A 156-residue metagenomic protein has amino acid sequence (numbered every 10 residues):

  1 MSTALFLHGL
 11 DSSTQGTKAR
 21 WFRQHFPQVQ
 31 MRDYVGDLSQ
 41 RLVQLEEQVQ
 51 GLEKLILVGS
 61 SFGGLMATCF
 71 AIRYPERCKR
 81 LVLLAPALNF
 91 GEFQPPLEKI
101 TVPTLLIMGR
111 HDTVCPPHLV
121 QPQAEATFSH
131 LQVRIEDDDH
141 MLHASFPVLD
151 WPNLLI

Functional and structural regions predicted by a protein language model:
S2-L52: Active-site catalytic motif of lipid deacylating hydrolases and related acyltransferases
L10, R110-D112, E136-D139: Acidic beta-to-alpha connecting loop that harbors the catalytic carboxylate
Q15, T113-L119, H143: Conserved alpha/beta-hydrolase "acid-adjacent" motif
Q28, E125-L142: Catalytic histidine neighborhood in serine/cysteine hydrolases with alpha/beta-hydrolase-type architecture
V58-A67: Gly/Ala-rich beta-loop-alpha elbow adjacent to hydrolase catalytic centers
E76-N89: A conserved short beta-strand
I100, L106-M108, D112: Short beta-strand/loop motif that positions the catalytic acidic residue of the alpha/beta-hydrolase fold
H143-I156: Post-His helix in hydrolase/transferase enzymes
